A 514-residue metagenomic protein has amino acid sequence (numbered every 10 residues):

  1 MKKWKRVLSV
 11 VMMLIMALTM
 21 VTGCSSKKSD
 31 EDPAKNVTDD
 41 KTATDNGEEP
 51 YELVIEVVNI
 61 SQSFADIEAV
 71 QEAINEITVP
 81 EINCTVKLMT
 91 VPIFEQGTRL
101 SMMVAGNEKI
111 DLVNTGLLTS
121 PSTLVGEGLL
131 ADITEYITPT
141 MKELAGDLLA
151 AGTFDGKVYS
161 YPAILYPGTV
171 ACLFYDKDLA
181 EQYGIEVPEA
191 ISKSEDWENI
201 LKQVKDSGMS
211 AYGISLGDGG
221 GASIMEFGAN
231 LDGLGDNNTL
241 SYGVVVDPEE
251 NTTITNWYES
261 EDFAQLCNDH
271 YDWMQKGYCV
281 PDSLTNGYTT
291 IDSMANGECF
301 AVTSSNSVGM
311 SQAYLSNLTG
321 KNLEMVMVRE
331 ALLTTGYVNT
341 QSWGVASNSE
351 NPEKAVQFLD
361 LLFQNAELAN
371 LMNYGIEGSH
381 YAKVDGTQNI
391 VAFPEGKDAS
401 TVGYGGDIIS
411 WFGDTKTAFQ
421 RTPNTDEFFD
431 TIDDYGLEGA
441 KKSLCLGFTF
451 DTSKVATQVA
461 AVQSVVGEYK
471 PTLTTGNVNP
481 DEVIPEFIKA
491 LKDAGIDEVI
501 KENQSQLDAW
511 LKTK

Functional and structural regions predicted by a protein language model:
M1-K3: N-terminal secretory signal peptides that target proteins for export/translocation
R6-S9, C24-E189, K193, T252-N256 (+2 more regions): Conserved N-terminal structural module of periplasmic/extracytoplasmic solute-binding proteins
T19-G23: C-terminal motif of bacterial Sec signal peptides marking the signal peptidase cleavage site
L100, V104, W197, V204-K205 (+1 more regions): Hydrophobic residues within well-ordered alpha-helices
D111-T115, G213, F300-S305: Paired acidic/hydrophobic, glycine-rich loop segments that form the ligand-binding mouth/hinge of periplasmic-binding
S122-T123, G221-D247, N268-A399: Extracytoplasmic/periplasmic substrate-binding proteins
K157-E226, V244-T285, S347-K354, L361 (+3 more regions): Helix-loop-helix "hinge/cap" segment bordering the ligand-binding cleft or interdomain interface
Q357-P471, T475-N477: Conserved small-residue motifs centered on glycine
